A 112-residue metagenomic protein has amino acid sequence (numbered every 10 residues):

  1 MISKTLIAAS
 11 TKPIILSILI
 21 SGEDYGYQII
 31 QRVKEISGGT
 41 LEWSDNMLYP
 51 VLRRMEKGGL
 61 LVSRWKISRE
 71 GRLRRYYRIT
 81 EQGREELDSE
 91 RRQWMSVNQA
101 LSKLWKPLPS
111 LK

Functional and structural regions predicted by a protein language model:
S3-M47: N-terminal helix-turn-helix DNA-binding core of bacterial DNA-binding proteins
V33, R53, S68-R69: Short secondary-structure boundary/capping segments
L48-M55: Basic amphipathic alpha-helical segments that dock to polyanions
G59: Glycine-centered, phosphate/nucleic-acid-interacting loop/turn motifs that mediate DNA/RNA or nucleotide
S63: Short beta-strand "wing" residues that participate in macromolecule-binding interfaces
R69-R91: Basic, amphipathic "hinge/linker" alpha-helix immediately C-terminal to the N-terminal HTH DNA-binding motif
E85-K112: Amphipathic alpha-helical dimerization/coiled-coil segments that flank or bridge DNA-binding/regulatory modules
